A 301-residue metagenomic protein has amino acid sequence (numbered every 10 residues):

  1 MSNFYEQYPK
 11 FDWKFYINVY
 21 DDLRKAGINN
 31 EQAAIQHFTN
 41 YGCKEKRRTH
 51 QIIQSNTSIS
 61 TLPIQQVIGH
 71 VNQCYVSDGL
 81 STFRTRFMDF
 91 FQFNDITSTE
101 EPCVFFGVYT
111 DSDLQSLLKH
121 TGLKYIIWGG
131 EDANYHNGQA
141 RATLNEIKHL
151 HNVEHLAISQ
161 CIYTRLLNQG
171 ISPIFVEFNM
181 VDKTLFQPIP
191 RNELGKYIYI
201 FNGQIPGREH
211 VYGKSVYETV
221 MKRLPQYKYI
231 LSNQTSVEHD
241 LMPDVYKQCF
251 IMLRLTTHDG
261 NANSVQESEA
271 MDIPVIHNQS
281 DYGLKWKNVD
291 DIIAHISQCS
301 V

Functional and structural regions predicted by a protein language model:
M1-S60: Charge-rich, low-complexity intrinsically disordered regions
I53-H120, G283-V289: N-terminal pre-catalytic "stem/leader" segment of glycosyltransferase-like enzymes
P102-V104, L118-H136: Active-site proximal beta-strand in glycosyltransferases
N134-H155, K247: Membrane-proximal helix-turn-helix segments that form the acceptor-binding/catalytic region of lipid-linked
E154-R165, I171-Q187: Donor nucleotide-sugar binding/catalytic pocket of nucleotide-sugar-dependent glycosyltransferases
K183-H239: Conserved catalytic-core segment of nucleotide-activated headgroup transferases in glycan assembly
P243, V265-A270: Short alpha-helical segment that forms part of, or immediately flanks, the ligand-binding pocket in carbohydrate-active
K247-G260, I273: Acidic donor-binding loop of glycosyltransferase active sites
